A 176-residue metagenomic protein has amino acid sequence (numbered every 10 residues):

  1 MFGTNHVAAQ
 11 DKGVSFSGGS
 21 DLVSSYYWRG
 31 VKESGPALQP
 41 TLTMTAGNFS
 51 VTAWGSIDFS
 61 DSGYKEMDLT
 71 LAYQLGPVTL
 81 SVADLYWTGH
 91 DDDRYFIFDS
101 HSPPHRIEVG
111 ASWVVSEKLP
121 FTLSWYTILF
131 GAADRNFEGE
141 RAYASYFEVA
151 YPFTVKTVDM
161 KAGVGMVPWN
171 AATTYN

Functional and structural regions predicted by a protein language model:
M1-S15: Cleavable N-terminal export/targeting peptides
D11-S24, M44, V51: Transmembrane beta-strand segments of Gram-negative outer membrane beta-barrel proteins
V14-F16, S34-L38, G63-M67, P103-I107 (+2 more regions): Residues that define the transmembrane beta-barrel architecture of outer-membrane proteins
S20-L22, P40-A46, L69-Y73, V109-W113 (+3 more regions): Residues on the lipid-exposed face of transmembrane beta-strands in outer-membrane beta-barrel proteins
V23-Y27, D58-S60, L85-G89, I128-F130 (+1 more regions): Structural signature of outer-membrane beta-barrel domains
Y27-E33, S56-S62, D93-S100, A132-E140 (+1 more regions): Outer-membrane beta-barrel domain signature
N48, I57, S116-N176: Outer-membrane beta-barrel transmembrane domain signature
F49-Q74, T79-H101: Surface-exposed loop and membrane-interface regions of Gram-negative outer-membrane beta-barrel proteins
